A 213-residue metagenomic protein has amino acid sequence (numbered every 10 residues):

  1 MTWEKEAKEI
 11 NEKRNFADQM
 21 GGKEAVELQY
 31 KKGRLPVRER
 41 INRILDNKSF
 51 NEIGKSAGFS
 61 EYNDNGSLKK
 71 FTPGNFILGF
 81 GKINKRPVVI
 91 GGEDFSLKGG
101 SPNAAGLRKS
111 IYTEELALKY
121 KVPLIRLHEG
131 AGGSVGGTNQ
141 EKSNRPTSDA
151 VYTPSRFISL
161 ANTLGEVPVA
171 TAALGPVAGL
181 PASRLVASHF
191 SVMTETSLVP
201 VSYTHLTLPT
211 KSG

Functional and structural regions predicted by a protein language model:
M1-A170, P176, P181-S183, A187-L198: Terminal-region recognition feature
T204-T210: Conserved small/polar residues in nucleotide/adenosyl-binding loops
